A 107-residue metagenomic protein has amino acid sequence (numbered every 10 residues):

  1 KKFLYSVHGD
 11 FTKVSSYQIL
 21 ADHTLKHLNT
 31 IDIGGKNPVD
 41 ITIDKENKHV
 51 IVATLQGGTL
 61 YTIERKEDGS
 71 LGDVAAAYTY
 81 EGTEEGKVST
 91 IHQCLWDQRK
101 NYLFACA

Functional and structural regions predicted by a protein language model:
K1, Y5-L25: Beta-propeller domains
D10-F11, Q56-G57, K100: Surface-exposed loop/turn positions within WD40 beta-propeller blades
K26-D97: Asp-box/WD-like beta-propeller blade repeats and closely related beta-sheet repeat scaffolds
H92, Y102-A105: A sequence/structural signal of beta-propeller blade repeats
